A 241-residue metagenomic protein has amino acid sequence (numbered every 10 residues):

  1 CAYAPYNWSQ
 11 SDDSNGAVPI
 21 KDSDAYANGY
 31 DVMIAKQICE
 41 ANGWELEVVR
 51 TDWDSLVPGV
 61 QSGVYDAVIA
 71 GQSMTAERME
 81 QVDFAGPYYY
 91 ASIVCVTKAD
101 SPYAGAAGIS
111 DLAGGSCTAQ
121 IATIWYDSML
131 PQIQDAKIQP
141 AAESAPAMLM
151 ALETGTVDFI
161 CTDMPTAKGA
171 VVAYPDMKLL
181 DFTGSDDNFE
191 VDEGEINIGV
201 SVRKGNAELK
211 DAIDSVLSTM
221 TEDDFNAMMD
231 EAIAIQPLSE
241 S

Functional and structural regions predicted by a protein language model:
C1-Q72, A141: Extracytoplasmic small-molecule ligand-binding "clamshell" domains of the periplasmic binding protein/Venus flytrap
Y3-A4, D24-E40, Q72-S73, A91-L149 (+1 more regions): Bilobed "Venus flytrap"/periplasmic-binding protein-like clamshell domains and structurally analogous long
Y3-Q10, E77-R78, S128, K210: Short, solvent-exposed loop/turn elements at domain surfaces
E40, E45-D111, E190-V191: Acidic, polar ligand-binding/catalytic clefts
G43-E45, Q61-A70, G115-C117, E153-T166 (+1 more regions): Alpha-to-beta junction loops
S55, G71-Q81, D127-P131, D158-G194: A ligand-binding cleft/hinge motif common to bilobed small-molecule-binding domains
Y90-T97, A173-D214, I235-S241: Periplasmic-binding protein-like
I124-E143, L179-F182, A212-S241: Ligand-binding clefts/hinges and TM-proximal coupling segments of bilobed small-molecule sensing domains
